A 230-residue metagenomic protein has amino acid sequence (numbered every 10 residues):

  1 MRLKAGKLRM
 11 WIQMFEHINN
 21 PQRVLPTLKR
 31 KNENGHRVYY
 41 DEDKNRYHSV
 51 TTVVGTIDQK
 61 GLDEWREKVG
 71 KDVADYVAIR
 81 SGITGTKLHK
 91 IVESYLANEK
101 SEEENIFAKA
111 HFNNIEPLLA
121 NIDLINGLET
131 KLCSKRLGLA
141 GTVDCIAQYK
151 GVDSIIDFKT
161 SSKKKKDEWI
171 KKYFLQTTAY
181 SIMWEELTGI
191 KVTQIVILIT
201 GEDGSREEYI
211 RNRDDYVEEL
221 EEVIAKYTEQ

Functional and structural regions predicted by a protein language model:
L3-A140: Metal-dependent nuclease catalytic cores that hydrolyze phosphodiester bonds in DNA/RNA, characterized by
T130-E229: Mg2+/Mn2+-dependent nuclease catalytic core
